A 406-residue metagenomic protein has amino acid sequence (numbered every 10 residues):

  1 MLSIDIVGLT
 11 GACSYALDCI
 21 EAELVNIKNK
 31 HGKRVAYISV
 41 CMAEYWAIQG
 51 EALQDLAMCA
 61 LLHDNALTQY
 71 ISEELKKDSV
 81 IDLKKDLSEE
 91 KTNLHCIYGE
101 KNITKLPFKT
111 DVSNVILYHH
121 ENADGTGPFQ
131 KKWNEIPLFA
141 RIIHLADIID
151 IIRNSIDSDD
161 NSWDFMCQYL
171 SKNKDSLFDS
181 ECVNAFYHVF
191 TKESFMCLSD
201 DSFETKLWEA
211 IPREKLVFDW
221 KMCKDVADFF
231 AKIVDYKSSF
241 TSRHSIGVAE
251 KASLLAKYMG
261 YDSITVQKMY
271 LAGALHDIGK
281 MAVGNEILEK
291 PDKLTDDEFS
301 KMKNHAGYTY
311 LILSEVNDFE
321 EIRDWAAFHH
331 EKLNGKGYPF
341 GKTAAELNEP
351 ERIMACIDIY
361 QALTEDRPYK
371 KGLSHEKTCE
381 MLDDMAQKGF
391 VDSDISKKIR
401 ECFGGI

Functional and structural regions predicted by a protein language model:
L2-I406: Histidine- and acidic-residue-rich, metal-dependent catalytic cores
